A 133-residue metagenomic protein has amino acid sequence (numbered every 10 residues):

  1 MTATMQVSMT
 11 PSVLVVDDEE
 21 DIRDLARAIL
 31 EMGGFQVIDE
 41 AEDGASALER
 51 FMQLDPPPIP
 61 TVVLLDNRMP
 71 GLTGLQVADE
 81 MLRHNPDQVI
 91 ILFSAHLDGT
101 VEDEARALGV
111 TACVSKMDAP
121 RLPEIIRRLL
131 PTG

Functional and structural regions predicted by a protein language model:
M1-S12, A119-G133: Non-catalytic signal-transmission and effector/linker regions of two-component phosphorelay proteins
V16-D17, A41, V63: Conserved sequence signature across two-component system core domains
E20-D39: Two-component/phosphorelay signaling modules centered on CheY-like receiver
D43-S46, T73-Q76: Acidic catalytic/metal-coordinating carboxylates
D55-L64: Active-site beta3 strand of CheY-like receiver
M69: Receiver (REC) domain active-site loop signature in two-component systems and cognate sites in sensor histidine kinases
Q76, H96-V114, P120, E124: Alpha4 helix (beta4-alpha4-beta5 surface) of REC/receiver domains from two-component response regulators
L92-F93: Hydrophobic/aromatic residues positioned on beta-strands within the core alpha/beta folds
